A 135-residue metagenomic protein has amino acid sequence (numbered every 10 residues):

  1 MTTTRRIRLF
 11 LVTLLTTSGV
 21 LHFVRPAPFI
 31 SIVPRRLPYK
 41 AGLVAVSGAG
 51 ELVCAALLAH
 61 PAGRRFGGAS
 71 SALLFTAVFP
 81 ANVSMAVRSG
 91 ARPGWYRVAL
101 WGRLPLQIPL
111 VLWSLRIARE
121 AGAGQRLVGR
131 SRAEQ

Functional and structural regions predicted by a protein language model:
M1-Q135: Short amphipathic, positively biased membrane-proximal segments that drive organelle/inner-membrane targeting
